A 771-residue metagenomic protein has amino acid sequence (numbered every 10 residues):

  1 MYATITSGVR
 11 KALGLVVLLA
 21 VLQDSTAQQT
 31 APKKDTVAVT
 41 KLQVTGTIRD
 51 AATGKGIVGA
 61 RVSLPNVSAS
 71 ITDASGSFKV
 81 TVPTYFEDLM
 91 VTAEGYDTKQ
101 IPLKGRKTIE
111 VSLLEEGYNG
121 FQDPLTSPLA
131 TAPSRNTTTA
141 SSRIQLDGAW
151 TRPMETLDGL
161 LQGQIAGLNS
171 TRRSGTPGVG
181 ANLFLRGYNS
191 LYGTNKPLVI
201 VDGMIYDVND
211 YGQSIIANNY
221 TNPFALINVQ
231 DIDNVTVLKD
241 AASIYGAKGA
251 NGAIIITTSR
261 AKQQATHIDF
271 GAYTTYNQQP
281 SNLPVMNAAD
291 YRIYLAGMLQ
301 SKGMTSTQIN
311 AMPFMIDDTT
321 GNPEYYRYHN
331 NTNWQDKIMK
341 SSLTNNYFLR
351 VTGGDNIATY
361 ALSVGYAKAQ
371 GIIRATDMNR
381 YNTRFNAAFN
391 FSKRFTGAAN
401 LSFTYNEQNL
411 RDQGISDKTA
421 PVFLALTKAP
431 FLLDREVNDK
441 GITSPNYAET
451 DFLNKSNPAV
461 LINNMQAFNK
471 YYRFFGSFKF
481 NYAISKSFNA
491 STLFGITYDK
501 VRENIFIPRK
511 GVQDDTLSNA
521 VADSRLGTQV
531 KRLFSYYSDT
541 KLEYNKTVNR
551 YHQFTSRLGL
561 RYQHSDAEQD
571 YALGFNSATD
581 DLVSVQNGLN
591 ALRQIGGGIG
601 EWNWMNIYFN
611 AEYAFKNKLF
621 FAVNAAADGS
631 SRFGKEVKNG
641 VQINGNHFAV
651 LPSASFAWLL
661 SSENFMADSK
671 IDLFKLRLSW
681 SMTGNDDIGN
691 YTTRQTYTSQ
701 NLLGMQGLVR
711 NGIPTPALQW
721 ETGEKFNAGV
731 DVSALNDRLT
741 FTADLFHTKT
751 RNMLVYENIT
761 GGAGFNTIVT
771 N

Functional and structural regions predicted by a protein language model:
Q29-K41, T47-T53, R61, T92-Y96 (+2 more regions): Short, acidic, small-residue-rich periplasmic hinge/interaction motif at the N-terminus of Gram-negative outer-membrane
I48-A51, T137-G163, T171-G175, L183-S190 (+3 more regions): Short, polar/charged loop or turn motifs at beta-strand boundaries
S68-S77: Short, acidic Ser/Thr/Gly-rich low-complexity loop/linker segments typical of extracellular and cell-surface proteins
K79-T81, M204-K239: Short acidic/polar hinge/loop motifs at secondary-structure boundaries that mediate gating or recognition
K107-L114, A130-R135, L157-L160, L183-R186 (+3 more regions): N-terminal periplasmic accessory domains that precede and gate Gram-negative outer-membrane beta-barrel machines
I109-S112, Q164-A166, V229-D269, T344-N346 (+2 more regions): A beta-strand signature from Gram-negative outer-membrane beta-barrel systems, especially the internal plug domain
N119, N195, Q263-N330, G371-T376 (+8 more regions): Surface-exposed loop/interface segments of Gram-negative outer-membrane beta-barrel transport/assembly proteins
G159-V208, N234, S243-K262: Extracytoplasmic beta-strand/coil segments of soluble accessory domains associated with Gram-negative outer-membrane
